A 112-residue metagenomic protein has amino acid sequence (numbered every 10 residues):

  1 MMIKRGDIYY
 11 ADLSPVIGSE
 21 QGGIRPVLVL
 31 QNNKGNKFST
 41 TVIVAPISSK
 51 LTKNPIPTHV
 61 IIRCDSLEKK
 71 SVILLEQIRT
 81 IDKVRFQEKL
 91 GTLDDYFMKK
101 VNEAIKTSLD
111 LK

Functional and structural regions predicted by a protein language model:
M1-K112: Conserved functional hotspots at enzyme active or ligand-binding sites that engage polyanionic ligands
